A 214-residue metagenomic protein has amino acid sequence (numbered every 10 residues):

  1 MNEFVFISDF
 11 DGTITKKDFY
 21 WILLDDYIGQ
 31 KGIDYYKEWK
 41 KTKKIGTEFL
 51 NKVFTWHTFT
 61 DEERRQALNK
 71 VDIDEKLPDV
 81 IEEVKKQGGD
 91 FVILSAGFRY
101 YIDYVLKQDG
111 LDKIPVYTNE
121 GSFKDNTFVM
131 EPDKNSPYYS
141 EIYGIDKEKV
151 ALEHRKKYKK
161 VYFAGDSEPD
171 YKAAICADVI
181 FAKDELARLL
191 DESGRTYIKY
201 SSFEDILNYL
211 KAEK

Functional and structural regions predicted by a protein language model:
M1-T55: Active-site neighborhood of HAD-like aspartate-dependent phosphohydrolases
N2-D11, V71-E82: An N-terminal domain-start capping segment
N2-F6, F10, F54-T55, D61-R65 (+1 more regions): Long, low-complexity, intrinsically disordered polar/charged segments
S8, E38, V92-I93, V161: Short glycine- and Lys/Arg-enriched binding-loop motifs that mark or flank ligand-binding interfaces
T15-K17, T42-E48, R64-N69, A151-K156: Short acidic/polar alpha-helix capping motifs at helix-coil junctions
Q30-K37, D61-R64, L111-V116: Short, surface-exposed acidic
G46-D79, Q87-G89: Metal-dependent phosphoesterase signature
K76-D90, G97-K214: C-terminal cap/substrate-recognition subdomain and adjoining C-terminal extension of metal-dependent phosphatase-like
